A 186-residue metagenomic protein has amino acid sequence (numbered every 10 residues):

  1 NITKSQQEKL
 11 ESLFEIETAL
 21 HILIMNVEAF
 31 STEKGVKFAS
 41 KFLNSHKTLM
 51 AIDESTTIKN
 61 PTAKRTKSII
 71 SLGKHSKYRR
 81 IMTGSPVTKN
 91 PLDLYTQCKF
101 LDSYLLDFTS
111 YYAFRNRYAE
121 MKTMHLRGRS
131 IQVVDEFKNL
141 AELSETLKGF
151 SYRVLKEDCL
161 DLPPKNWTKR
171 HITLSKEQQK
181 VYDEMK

Functional and structural regions predicted by a protein language model:
T3, A29-S31, S85-K89, A119 (+1 more regions): Conserved nucleotide-binding/hydrolysis micro-motifs of P-loop NTPases
Q6-I22, V27-H46: Conserved helix/coil segment N-terminal to the catalytic DExD/H
Q6-Q7, T32-E33, N60, T88-D93 (+2 more regions): Switch/connector loops and helix/strand junctions flanking conserved nucleotide-binding motifs in nucleotide-processing
Q7, T48-L49, T66-K156: Conserved P-loop NTPase motor "coupling/switch" region that bridges the ATPase
L20-I22, L49, R79, K169: Residue-level preference for the first positions of well-ordered beta-strands
K37-F38, L43-T48, T57-L72: Substrate-gripping "pore-loop 1 plus following alpha2 helix"
D53-E54: Walker B catalytic acidic pair
G149-K186: Inter-lobe connector of SF1/SF2 helicase motors
